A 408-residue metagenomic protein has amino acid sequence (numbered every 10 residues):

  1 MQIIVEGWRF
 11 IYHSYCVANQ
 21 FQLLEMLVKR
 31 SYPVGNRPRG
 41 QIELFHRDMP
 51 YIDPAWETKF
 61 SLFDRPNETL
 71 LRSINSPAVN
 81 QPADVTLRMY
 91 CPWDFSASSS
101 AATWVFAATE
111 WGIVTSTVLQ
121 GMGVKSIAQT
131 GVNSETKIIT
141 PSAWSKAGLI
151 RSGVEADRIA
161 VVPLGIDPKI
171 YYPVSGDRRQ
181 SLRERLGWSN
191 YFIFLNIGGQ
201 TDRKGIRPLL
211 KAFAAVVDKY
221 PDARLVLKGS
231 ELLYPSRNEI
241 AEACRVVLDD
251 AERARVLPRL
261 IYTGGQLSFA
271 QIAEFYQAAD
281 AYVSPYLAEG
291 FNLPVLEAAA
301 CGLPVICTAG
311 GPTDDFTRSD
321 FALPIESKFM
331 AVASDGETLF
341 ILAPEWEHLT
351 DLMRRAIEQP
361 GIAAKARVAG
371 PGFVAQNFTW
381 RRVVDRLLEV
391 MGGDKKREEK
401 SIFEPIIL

Functional and structural regions predicted by a protein language model:
I3-E6, I11, A18, L23-S96 (+1 more regions): Active-site donor-binding segments of glycosyltransferases and PAPS-dependent sulfotransferases
I4, W188-K204, L210-F213, L225-L227: Conserved donor-binding/catalytic core segment of Leloir-type glycosyltransferases
D53-K137, A143-G148: Extended catalytic core of nucleotide-activated donor transferases of GT-like folds
I150, I166-R185: Acidic anion/phosphate-binding donor-loop and adjacent secondary structure in glycosyltransferase catalytic cores
L233-A270: Nucleotide-activated donor-binding/catalytic signature segment of Leloir-type glycosyltransferases, i.e., the conserved
L287: Aromatic "clamp/platform" in nucleotide-sugar-dependent glycosyltransferases that forms part of the donor/acceptor
D314-R355: Change "using UDP/GDP/dTDP sugars" to "using nucleotide sugars
R355, I362-Q376: A short, well-ordered alpha-helix in the C-terminal region of glycosyltransferases
